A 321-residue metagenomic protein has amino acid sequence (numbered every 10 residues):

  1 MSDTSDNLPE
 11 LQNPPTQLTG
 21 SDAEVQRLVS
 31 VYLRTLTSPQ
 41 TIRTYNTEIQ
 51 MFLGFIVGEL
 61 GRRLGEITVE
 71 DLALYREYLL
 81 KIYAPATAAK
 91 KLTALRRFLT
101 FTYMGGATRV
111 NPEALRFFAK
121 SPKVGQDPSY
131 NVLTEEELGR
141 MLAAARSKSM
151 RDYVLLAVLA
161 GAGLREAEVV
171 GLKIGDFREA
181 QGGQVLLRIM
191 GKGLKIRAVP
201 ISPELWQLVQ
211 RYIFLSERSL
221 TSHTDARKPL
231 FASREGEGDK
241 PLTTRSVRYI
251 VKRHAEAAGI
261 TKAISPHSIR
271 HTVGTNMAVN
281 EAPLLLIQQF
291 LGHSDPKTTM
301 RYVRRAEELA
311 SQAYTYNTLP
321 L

Functional and structural regions predicted by a protein language model:
M1-L321: Conserved catalytic core of the tyrosine transesterase superfamily
